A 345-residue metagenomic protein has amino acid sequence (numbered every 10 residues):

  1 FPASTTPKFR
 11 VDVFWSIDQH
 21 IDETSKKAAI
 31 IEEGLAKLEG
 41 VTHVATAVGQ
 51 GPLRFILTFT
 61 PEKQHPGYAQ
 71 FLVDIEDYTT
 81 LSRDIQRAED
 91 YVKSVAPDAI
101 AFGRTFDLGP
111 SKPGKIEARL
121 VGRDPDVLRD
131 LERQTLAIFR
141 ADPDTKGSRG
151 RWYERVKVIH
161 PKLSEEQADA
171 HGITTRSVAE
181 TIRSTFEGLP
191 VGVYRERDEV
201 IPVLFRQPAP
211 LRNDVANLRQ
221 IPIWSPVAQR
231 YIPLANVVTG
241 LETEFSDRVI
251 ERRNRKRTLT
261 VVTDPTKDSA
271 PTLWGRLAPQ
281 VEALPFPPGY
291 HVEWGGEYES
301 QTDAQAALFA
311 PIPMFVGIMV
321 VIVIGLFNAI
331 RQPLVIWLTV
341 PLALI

Functional and structural regions predicted by a protein language model:
F1-Q19, T105, K115, E244: Transmembrane helices with small-residue packing motifs
A3-P7, E62-G67, G109-P113, E251-K256: Short, flexible turn/loop "capping" segments at secondary-structure junctions
V13-W15, V73-D77, L120-R123, L163 (+2 more regions): Short beta-strand-to-loop capping motifs
E23-S111, E166-G188: Solvent-exposed, membrane-proximal periplasmic/extracellular interface segments of envelope transport and secretion
L57, K112-R123, E165-E166, F205-R206 (+1 more regions): Short, low-order "capping/linker" segments at domain edges
R129, L136-F315, I324-F327: Extracytoplasmic/periplasmic membrane-proximal domains and adjacent transmembrane bundles of envelope biogenesis
I318-I345: Hydrophobic transmembrane alpha-helices and their membrane-interface caps in long multi-pass transport proteins
